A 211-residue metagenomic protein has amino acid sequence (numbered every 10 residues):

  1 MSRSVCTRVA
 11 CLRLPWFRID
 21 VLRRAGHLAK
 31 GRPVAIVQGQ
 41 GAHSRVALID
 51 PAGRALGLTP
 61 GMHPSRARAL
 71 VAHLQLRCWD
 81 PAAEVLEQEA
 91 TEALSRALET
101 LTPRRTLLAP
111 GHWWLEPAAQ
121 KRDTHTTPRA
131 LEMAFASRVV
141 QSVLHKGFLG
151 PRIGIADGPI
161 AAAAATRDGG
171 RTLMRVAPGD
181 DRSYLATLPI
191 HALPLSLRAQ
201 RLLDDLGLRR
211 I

Functional and structural regions predicted by a protein language model:
M1-P110, A119, A134, R138-V140: Residues that scaffold, gate, or flank divalent-cation-dependent active/transport sites
A67, G111, I153, L203 (+1 more regions): A short amphipathic alpha-helix within small helical-bundle interaction modules
T106-A109, W114, R152-I155: A structural signal for short, well-ordered beta-strand segments and their strand-loop junctions that often border
P110-L115, I160, R198: Short, conserved phosphate-binding/catalytic loop or strand-edge motifs used in phosphoryl-/nucleotidyl-transfer
Q120-P128, R171-T172: Short, charged/polar, Gly/Pro-enriched secondary-structure boundary elements
R129-M133: Non-catalytic accessory segments adjacent to catalytic cores
A134, R138-L173: Structured, non-catalytic alpha/beta "coupling" segments that mediate domain-domain communication and provide generic
T166-I211: Compact, charge-rich alpha-helical regulatory domains located at protein termini
